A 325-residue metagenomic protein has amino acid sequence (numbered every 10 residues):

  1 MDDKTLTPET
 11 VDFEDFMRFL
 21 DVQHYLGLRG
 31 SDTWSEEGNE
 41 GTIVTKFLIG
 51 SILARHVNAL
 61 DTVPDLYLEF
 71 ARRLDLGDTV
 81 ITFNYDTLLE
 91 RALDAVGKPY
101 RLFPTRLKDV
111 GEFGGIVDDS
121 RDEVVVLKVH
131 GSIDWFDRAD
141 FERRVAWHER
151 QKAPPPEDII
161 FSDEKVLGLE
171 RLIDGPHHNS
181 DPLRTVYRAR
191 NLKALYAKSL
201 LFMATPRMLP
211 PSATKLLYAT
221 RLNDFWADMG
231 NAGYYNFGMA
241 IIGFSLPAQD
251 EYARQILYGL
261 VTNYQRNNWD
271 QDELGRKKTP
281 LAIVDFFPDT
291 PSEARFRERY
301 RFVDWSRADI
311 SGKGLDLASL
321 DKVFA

Functional and structural regions predicted by a protein language model:
M1-G238, S245-A325: Conserved catalytic-core helix/loop/strand module for nucleotide-ribose chemistry
